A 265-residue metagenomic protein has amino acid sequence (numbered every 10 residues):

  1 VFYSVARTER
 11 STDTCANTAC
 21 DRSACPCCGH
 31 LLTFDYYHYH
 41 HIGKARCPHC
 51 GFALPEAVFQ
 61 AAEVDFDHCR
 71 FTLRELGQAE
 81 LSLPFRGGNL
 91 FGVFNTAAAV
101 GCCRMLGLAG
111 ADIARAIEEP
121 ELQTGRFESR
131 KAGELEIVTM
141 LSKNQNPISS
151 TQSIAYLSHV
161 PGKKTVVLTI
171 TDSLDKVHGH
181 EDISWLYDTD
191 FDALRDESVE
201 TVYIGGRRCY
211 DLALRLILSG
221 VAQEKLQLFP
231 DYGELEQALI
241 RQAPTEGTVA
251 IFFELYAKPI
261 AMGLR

Functional and structural regions predicted by a protein language model:
V1-P84: Extended acidic/charged loop-beta regions that coordinate divalent cations and stabilize anionic phosphate/carboxylate
T8, V64, L76-Q78, G88 (+3 more regions): Generic structural motif
A19-R22, G29-L32, Y39-L54, G101-G110 (+1 more regions): ATP-dependent carboxylate-amine ligase
C20, G87-A98, T124-G125: Short glycine/threonine-rich catalytic loop with a Thr-x-Gly-x-Asp
S82-L90, I137-T139: A short glycine/serine-rich beta->alpha loop
